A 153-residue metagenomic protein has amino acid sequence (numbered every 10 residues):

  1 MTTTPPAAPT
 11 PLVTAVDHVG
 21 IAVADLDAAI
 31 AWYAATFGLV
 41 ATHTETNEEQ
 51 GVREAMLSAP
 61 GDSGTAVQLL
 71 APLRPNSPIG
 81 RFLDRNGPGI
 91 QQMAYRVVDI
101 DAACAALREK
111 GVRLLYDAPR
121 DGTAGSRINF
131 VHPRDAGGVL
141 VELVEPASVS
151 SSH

Functional and structural regions predicted by a protein language model:
T2-L12, A55-S58, V67, Y95 (+1 more regions): Vicinal oxygen chelate
T4, G38-D62, H132: N-terminal strand-loop-strand beta-hairpin
V16-A24, A55-G61, R74, I79-A106 (+1 more regions): Vicinal oxygen chelate
D25-V40, R108-K110: Amphipathic alpha-helical segments
T44-E48, P78-D84, K110, D121: Short, tandemly repeated low-complexity microdomains enriched for cysteine and small residues
L70-P72: Short, conserved turn/kink motifs that form compact alpha/beta structural patches or helix kinks used as
